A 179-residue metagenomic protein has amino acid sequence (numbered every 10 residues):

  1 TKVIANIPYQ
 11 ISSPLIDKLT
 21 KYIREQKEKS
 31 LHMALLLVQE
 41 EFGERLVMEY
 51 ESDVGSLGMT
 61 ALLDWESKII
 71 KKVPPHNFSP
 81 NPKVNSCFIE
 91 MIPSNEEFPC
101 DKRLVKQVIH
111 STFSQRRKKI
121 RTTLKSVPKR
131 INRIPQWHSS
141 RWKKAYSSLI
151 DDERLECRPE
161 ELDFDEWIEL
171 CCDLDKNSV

Functional and structural regions predicted by a protein language model:
T1-A5, I11-P159, F164-V179: Class I S-adenosyl-L-methionine
